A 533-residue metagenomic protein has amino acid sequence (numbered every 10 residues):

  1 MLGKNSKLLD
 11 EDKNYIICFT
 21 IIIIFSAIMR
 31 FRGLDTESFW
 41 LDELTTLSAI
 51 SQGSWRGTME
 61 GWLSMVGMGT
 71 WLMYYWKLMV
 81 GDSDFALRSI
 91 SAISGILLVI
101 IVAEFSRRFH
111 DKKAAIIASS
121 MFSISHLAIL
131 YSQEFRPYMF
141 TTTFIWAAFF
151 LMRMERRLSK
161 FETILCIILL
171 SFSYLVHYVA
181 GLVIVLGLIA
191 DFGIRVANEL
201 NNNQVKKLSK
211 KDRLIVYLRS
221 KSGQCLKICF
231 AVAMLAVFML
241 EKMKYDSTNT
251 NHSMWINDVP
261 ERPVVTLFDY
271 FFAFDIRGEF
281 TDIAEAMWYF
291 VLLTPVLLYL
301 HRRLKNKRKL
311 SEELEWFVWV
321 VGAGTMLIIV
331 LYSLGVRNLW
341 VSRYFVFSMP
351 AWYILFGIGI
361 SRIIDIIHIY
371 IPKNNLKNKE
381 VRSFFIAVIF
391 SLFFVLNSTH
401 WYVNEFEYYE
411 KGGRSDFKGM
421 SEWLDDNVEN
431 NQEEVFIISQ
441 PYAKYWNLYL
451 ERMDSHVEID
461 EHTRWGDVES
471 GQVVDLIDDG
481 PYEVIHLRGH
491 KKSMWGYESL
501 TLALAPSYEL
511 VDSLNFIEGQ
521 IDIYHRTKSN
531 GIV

Functional and structural regions predicted by a protein language model:
M1-E11: Short, Lys/Arg-rich, polar N-terminal cytosolic tail immediately upstream of the first transmembrane signal-anchor
D10-Y15, G33: N-terminal membrane topogenesis motif
K13, K379-F384: Bacterial N-terminal signal peptides that target proteins for export
F19, I23-D111, A115-D365, F384-A387 (+1 more regions): Membrane-proximal helix-loop-helix interfaces that form the catalytic/acceptor-binding platform of multi-pass membrane
I369-K377: Membrane interface segments of multi-pass transport proteins and intramembrane proteases
S529-V533: Short, solvent-exposed mixed-charge patches
